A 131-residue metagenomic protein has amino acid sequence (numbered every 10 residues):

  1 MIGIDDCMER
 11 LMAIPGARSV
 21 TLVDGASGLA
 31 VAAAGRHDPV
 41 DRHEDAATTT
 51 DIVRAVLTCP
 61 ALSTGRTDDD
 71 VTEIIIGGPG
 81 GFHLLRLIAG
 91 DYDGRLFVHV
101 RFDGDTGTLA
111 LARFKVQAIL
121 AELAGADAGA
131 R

Functional and structural regions predicted by a protein language model:
M1-R131: Non-catalytic interaction/Regulatory regions outside core domains
